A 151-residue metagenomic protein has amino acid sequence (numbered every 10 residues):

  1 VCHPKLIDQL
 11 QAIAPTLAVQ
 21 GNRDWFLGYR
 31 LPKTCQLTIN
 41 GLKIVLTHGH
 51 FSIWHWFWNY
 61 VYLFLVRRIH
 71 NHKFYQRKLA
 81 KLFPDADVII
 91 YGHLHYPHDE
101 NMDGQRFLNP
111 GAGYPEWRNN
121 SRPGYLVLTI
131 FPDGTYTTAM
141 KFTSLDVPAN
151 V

Functional and structural regions predicted by a protein language model:
C2-R106, P110-A112: Conserved catalytic scaffold of divalent metal-dependent phosphoesterases
Q36-N40, L108-V151: Binuclear metal-dependent phosphoesterase catalytic core
